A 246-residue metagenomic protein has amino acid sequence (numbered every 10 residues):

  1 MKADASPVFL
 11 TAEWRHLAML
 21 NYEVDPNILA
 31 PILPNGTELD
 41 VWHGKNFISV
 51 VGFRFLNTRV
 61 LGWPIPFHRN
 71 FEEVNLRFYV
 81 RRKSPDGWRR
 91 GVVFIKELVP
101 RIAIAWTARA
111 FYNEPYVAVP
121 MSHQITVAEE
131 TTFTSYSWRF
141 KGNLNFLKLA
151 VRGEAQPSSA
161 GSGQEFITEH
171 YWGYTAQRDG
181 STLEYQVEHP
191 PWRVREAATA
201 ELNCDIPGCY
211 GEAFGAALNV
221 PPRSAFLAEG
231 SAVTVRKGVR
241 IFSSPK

Functional and structural regions predicted by a protein language model:
M1-L61, R195, T199, N203 (+2 more regions): Hydrophobic, proline/glycine-rich low-complexity stretches
V8-I125: Structured, non-membrane catalytic/scaffold regions adjacent to prosthetic-group chemistry
N75-K246: Internal, well-folded beta-alpha domain core
